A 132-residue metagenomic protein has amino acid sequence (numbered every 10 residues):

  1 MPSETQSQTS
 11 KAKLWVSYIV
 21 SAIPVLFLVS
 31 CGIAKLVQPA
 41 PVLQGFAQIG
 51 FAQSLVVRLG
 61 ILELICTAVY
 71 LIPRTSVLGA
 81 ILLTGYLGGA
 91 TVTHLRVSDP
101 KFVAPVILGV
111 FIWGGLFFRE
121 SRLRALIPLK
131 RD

Functional and structural regions predicted by a protein language model:
M1-S30, I72-D132: Extended, low-polarity transmembrane helix blocks
A22, L36-Q38, A68: Short low-complexity stretches enriched in small and charged residues
F27, P39-A40, L62-L64, Y86: A generic alpha-helix surface/boundary motif
S30, F51-L71, L78, V110: Core segments of alpha-helical transmembrane spans in multipass integral membrane proteins
S30-L55: Solvent-exposed, well-ordered loop and adjacent helix/strand elements within mature globular domains that form
